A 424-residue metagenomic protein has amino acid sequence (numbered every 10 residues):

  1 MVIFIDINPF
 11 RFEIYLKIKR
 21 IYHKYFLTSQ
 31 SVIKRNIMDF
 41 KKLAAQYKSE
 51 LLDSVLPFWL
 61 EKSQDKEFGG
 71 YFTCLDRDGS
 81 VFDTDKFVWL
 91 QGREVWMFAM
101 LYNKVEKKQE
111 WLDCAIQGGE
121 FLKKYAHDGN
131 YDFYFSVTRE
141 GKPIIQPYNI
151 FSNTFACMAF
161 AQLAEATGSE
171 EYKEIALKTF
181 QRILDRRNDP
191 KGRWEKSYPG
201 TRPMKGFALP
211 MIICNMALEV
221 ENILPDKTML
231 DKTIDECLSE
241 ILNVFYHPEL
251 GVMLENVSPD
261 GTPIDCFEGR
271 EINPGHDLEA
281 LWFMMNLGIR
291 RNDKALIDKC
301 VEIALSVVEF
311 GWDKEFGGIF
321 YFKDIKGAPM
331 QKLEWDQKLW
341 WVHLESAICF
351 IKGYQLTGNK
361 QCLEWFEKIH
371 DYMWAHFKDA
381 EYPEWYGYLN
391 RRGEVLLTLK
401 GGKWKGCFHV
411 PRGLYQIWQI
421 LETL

Functional and structural regions predicted by a protein language model:
M1-V2, M38: Accessible peptide chain termini
N8, I18, K24-F26, Q30-L424: Glycan-recognition and catalytic cores of secretory/periplasmic carbohydrate-active enzymes
